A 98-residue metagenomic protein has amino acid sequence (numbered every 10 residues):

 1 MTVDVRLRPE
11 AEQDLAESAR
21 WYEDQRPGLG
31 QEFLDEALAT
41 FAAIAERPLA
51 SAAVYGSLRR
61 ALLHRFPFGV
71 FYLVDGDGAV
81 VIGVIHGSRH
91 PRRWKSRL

Functional and structural regions predicted by a protein language model:
M1, G69, L73-L98: Enriched for short, Lys/Arg-rich terminal
M1-L34: Arg/Lys-rich, positively charged N-terminal/basic patches that mediate binding to nucleic acids
R20, P27, A42, E46-L49 (+2 more regions): Generic structural signal for secondary-structure transition and capping sites
Q31-E32, A52-V54, R92-W94: Short, hydrophobic secondary-structure boundary micro-motifs
A39, E46-D77: Basic/aromatic recognition patch in beta-strand/loop cores that engages polyanionic ligands
